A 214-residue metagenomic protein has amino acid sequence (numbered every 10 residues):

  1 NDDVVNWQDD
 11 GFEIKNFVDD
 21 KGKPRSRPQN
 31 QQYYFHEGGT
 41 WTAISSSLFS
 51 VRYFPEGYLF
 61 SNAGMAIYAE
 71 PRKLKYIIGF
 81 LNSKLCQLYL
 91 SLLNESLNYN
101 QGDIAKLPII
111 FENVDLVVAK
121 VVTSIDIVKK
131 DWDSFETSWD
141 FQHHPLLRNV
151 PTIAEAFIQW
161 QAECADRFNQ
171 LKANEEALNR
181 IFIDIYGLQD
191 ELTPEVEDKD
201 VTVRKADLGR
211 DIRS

Functional and structural regions predicted by a protein language model:
N1-V122, D133, T137, R210-S214: Polybasic, glycine- and aromatic-enriched phosphate-binding surface used to engage nucleic acids
P108-S214: Non-catalytic DNA-recognition/assembly elements of restriction-modification systems
